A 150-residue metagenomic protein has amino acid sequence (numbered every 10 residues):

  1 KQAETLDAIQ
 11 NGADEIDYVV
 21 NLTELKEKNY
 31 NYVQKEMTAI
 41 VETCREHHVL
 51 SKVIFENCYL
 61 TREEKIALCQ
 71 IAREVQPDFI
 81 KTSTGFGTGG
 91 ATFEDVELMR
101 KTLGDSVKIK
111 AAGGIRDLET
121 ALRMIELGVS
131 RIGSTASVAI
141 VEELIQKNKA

Functional and structural regions predicted by a protein language model:
K1-I109, D117-E142, K147-A150: Alpha/beta enzyme core
A112: Short hydrophobic "strand-cap" motifs at the C-terminus of beta-strands
